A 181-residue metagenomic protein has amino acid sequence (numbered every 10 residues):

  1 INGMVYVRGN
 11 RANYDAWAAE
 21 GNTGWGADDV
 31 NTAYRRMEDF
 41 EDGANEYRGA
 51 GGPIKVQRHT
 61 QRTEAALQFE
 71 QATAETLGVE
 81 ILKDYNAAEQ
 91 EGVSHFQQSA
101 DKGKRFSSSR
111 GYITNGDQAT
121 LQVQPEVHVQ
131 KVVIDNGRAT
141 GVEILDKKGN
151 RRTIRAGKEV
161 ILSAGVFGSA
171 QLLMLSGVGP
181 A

Functional and structural regions predicted by a protein language model:
I1, A12-A18, A50-K55, T153 (+1 more regions): Flexible glycine/proline-enriched surface loops and loop-helix/loop-strand junctions
I1-A33, L162, G179: N-terminal glycine-rich phosphate/pyrophosphate-binding loop and immediately adjacent elements
N2-M4, A16, G43-N45, I134-D135 (+1 more regions): Short, solvent-exposed loop/turn and secondary-structure capping segments
Y6, R62-T63, R105, L162 (+1 more regions): Charged, low-complexity surface patches
N13, F69-E70, Y112, S169 (+1 more regions): Residues within well-ordered alpha-helices
A18-A139, L145: Conserved redox-cofactor binding core of oxidoreductases
D28, A33, V132, A139-A181: Glycine-rich loop(s) and the adjacent beta-strand/alpha-helix scaffold that form part
